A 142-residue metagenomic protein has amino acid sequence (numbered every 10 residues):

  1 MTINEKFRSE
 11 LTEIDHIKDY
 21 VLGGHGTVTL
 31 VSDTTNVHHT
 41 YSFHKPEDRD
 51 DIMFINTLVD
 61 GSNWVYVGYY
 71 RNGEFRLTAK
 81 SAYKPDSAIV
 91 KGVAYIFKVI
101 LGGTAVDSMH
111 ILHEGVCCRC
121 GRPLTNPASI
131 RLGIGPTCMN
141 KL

Functional and structural regions predicted by a protein language model:
M1-D50: General detector of N-terminal leader/presequence modules that precede the first folded domain
E5-F7, F75, C118: Short, intrinsically disordered low-complexity segments
E13, Y83-S87, N126: Intrinsic-disorder/low-complexity, polar/charged segments
G24, G68, G133-G135: Glycine-centered flexibility motif
L30-S32, V37-D107: Extended alpha-helical interaction scaffolds used for oligomerization/partner binding
A88-L142: Cys/His-clustered metal-coordination modules, chiefly Zn-binding fingers
